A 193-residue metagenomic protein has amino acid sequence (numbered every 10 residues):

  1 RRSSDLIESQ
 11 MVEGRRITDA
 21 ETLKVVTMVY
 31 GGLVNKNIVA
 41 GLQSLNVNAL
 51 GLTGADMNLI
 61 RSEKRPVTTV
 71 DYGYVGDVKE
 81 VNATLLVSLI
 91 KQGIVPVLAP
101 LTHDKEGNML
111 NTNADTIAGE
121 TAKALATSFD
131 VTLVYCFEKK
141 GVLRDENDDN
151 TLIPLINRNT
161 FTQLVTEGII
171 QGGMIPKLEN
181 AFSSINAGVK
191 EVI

Functional and structural regions predicted by a protein language model:
R1-I193: Nucleotide/pyrophosphate-binding catalytic subdomain
